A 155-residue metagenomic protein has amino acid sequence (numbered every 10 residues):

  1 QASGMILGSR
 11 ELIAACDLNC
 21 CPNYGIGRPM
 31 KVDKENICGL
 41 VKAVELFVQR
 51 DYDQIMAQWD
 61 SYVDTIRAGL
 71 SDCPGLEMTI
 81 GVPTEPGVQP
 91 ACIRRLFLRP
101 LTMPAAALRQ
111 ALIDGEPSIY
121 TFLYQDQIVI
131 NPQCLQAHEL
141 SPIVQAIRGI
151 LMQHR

Functional and structural regions predicted by a protein language model:
Q1-P74, P90: Active-site C-terminal subdomain of aminotransferase-like
N19-P22, E35-C38, D126-N131, L151-Q153: Short C-terminal domain-edge/linker segments immediately following a structured domain
N23-Y24, D114-Y120, R148-R155: A common structural junction motif
K31-D33, E139, I147-G149, R155: Short, charged/polar low-complexity linear motifs in solvent-exposed/disordered segments
V41, E45, V144-L151: Two-component system phosphotransfer/interaction surface
R67-A146: Conserved C-terminal alpha-helix-loop-beta "cap" of PLP-dependent enzymes that closes/shapes the active-site mouth
